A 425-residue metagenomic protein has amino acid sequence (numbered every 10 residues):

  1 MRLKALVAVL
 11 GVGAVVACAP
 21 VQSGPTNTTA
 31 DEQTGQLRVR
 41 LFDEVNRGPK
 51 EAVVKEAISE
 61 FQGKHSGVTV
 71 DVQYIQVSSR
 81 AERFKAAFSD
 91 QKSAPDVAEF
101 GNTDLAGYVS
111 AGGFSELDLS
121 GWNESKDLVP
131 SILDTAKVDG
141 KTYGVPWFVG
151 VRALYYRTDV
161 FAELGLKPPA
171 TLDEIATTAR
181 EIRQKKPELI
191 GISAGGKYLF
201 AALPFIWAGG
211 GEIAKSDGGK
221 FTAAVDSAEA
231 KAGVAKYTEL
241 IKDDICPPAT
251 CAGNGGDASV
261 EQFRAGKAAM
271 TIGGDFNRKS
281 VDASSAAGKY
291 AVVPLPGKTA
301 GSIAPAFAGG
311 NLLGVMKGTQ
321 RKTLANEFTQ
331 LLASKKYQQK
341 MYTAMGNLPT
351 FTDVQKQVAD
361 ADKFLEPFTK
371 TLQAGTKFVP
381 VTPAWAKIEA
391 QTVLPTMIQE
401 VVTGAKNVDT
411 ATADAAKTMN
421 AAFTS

Functional and structural regions predicted by a protein language model:
R2-A106, T299-A300, T323-L324, T410 (+1 more regions): Conserved N-terminal structural module of periplasmic/extracytoplasmic solute-binding proteins
P95-A98, S125-V160, I190-G191, S302-P305 (+1 more regions): A structural signal for short loop-to-beta-strand junctions that line the ligand-binding cleft of periplasmic/secreted
N102-R152, P204-F205, A287, A291-V293 (+2 more regions): Hinge/lid segment of periplasmic solute-binding proteins
T135, V293, T343-E389, E400: Long, aromatic- and glycine/proline-rich binding clefts that accommodate carbohydrate-like moieties
Y143-P146, R152, D173-E229, A268: Extracytoplasmic/periplasmic solute-binding protein
A162, A374-S425: Conserved C-terminal helix/tail region of periplasmic/extracytoplasmic solute-binding proteins
L164, E239-I245, D282-N347, T403: Extracytoplasmic/periplasmic substrate-recognition and gating elements
A179, T222-T250: Glycine-centered hinge/linker elements that transmit conformational signals in sensory and ligand-binding systems
